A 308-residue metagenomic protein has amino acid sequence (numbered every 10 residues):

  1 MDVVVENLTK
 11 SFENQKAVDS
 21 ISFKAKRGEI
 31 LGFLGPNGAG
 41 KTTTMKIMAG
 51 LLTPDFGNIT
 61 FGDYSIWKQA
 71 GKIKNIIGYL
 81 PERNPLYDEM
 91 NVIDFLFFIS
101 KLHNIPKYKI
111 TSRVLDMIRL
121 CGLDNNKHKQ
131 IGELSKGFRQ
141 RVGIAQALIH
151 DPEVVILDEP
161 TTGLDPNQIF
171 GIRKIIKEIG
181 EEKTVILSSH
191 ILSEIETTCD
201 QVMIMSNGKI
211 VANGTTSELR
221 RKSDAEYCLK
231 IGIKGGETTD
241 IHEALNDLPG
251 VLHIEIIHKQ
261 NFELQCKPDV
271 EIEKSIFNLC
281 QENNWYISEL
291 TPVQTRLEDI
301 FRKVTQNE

Functional and structural regions predicted by a protein language model:
P36-G40: Walker A (P-loop) phosphate-binding loop of ABC-type ATPase nucleotide-binding domains
G57-K68, K72-I73: Conserved ABC transporter NBD signature motif
F97, K101, Y108-N126: Conserved ABC ATPase "signature" region
Q130-G137: Conserved ABC ATPase signature
V155-E159: Catalytic Walker B motif of ABC-type/P-loop ATPase nucleotide-binding domains
K174-K267: ABC transporter nucleotide-binding domain
